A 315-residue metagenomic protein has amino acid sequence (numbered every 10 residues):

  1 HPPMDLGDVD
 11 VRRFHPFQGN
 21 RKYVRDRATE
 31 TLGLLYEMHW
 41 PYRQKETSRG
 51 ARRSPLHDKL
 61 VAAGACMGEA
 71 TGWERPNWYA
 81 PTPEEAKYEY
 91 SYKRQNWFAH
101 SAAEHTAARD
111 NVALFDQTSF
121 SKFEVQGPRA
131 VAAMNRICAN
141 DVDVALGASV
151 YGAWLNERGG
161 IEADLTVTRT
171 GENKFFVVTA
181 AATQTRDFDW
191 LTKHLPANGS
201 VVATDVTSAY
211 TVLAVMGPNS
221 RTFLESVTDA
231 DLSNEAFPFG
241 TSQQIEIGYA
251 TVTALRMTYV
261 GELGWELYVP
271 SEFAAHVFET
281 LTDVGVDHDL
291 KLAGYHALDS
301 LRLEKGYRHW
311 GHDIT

Functional and structural regions predicted by a protein language model:
H1-P2: Conserved mid-domain beta->alpha element of the FAD-binding
D5-T315: Glycine/proline-enriched, intrinsically flexible loops and inter-domain linkers
